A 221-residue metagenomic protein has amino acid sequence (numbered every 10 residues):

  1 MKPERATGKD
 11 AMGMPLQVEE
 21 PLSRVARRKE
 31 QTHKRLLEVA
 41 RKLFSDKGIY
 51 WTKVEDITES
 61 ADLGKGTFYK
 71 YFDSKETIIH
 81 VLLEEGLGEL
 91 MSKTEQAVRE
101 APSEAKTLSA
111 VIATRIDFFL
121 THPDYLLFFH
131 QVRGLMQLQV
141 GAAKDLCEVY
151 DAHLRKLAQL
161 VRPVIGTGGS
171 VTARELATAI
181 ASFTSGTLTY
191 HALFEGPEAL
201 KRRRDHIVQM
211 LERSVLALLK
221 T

Functional and structural regions predicted by a protein language model:
M1-K47, W51-S60, T77: Basic, helix-initiating cap at the start of DNA-binding domains
K2, C147, V164-L211, T221: Hydrophobic/aromatic-rich alpha-helical bundle segments in the mid-to-C-terminal region
K29, H33, L37, I79 (+7 more regions): Amphipathic, non-transmembrane alpha-helical scaffold segments
E30-E38, Y50-W51, D62, Y71-E95 (+2 more regions): An amphipathic alpha-helix adjacent to DNA-recognition modules
F44, K53-V54, K65, K75 (+3 more regions): Amphipathic alpha-helical segments enriched in hydrophobic/aromatic and basic residues that form the DNA-contacting
V81, E95-T121, A173-I180: Hydrophobic alpha-helical connector segments
G88-E95, T121, Q139-G166, R174-T178 (+3 more regions): Amphipathic alpha-helical packing segments from all-alpha helical-bundle domains
L120-G141, T189-L193: Amphipathic alpha-helical segments used for helix-helix packing
